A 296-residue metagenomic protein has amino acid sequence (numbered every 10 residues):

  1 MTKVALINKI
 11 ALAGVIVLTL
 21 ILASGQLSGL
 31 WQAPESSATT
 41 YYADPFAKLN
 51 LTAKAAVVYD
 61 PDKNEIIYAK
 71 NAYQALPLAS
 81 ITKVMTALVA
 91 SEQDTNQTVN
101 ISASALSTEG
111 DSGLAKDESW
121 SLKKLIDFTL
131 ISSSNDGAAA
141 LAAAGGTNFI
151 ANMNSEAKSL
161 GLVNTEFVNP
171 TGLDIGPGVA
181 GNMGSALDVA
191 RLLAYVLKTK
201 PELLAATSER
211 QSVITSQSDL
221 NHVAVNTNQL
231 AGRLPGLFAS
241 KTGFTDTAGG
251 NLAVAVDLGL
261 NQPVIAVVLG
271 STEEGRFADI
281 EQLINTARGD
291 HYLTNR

Functional and structural regions predicted by a protein language model:
M1-V15: N-terminal Sec-pathway targeting helices
T2-A5, A55, T82, P263-I265: Residue-level marker of intrinsically disordered, low-complexity segments enriched for small/polar residues
V4-A5, S24, N64: Long, low-complexity, intrinsically disordered N-terminal extensions of eukaryotic proteins, enriched
K9, P34-A53, N148-R296: Penicillin-recognizing serine hydrolase domain
V17-S28: Hydrophobic alpha-helical membrane-insertion segments, chiefly the h-region of N-terminal signal peptides
G29-A190, L197-K198: Active-site-adjacent loops and short helices of periplasmic peptidoglycan-processing enzymes
